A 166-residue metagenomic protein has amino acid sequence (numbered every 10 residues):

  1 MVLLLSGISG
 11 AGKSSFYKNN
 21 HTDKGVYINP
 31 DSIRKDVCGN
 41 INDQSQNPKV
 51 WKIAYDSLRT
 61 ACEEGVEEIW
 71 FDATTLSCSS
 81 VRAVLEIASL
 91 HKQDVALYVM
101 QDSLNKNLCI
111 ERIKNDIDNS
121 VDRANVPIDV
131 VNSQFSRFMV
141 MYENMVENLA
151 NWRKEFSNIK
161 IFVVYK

Functional and structural regions predicted by a protein language model:
M1, D23-G25, G65-E68, Q93-V95 (+1 more regions): Short coil/turn segments at beta-strand junctions that form active-site/ligand-binding loops
V2-S6, A11-S14, T22, S103-K166: Conserved GTP-binding G-domain of TRAFAC-class P-loop NTPases and closely related GTPase folds
S9, K35, L76-S77: Short, catalytically relevant binding-site loops at active-site mouths
S14-I69, N107: Conserved substrate/cofactor phosphate-moiety recognition/catalytic segment in nucleotide-dependent phosphotransferases
K18-N20, N42-D43, A83-I87, R112-N115: Short, glycine/charged-enriched secondary-structure capping and boundary segments
N29, V99, V163-Y165: Structural signal for conserved beta-strand scaffold positions within catalytic alpha/beta enzyme cores
Q44-W51, T74, A124, I128-V131: Flexible, glycine- and charge-enriched loops at secondary-structure boundaries
P48-D102: Glycine-rich phosphate-binding loop used to anchor ATP phosphates in small-molecule kinases, encompassing both
